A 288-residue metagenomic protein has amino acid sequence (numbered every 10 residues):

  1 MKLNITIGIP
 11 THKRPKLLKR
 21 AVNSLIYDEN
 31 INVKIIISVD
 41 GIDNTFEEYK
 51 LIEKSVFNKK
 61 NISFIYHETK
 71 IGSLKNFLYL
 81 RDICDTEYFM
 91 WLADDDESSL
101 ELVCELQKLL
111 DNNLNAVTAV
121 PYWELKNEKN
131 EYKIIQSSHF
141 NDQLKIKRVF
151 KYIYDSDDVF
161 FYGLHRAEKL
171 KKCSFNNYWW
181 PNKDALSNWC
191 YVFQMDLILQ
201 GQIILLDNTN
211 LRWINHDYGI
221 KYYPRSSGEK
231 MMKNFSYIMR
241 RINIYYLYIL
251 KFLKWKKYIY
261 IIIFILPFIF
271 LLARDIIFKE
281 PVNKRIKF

Functional and structural regions predicted by a protein language model:
R14-Y27: Short, well-formed alpha-helical segments that are part of the catalytic scaffolds of diverse glycosyltransferases
L25-I65: Acidic donor-binding segment of Leloir-type glycosyltransferases
H67-C84: Glycine-rich, basic loop-to-helix element that forms the pyrophosphate-binding segment of sugar-nucleotide handling
F89: Short aromatic/hydrophobic "clamp" motif used to bind/position activated sugar donors
E101-I134: Conserved donor NDP-sugar-binding/catalytic core segment of glycosyltransferases
Y122, I204-L211: Catalytic beta-strand/loop signature of glycosyltransferases that borders the donor
Q136-S156: Short, flexible, basic/aromatic active-site loop/helix in glycosyltransferases
K169-C173, P181-D207: A short, conserved alpha-helix in the catalytic core of glycosyltransferases
